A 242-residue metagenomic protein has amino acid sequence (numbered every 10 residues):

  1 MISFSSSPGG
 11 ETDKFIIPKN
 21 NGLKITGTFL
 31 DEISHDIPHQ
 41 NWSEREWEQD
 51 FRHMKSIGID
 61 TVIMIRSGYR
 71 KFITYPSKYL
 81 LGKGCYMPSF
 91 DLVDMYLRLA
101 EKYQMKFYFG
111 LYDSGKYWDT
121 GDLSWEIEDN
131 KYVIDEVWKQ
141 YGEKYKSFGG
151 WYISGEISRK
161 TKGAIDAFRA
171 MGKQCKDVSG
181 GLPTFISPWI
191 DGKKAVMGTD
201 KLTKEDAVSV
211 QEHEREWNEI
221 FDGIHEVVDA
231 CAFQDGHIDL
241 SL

Functional and structural regions predicted by a protein language model:
M1-K14: Bacterial Sec-dependent signal peptides at the C-terminal "C-region" and cleavage site
E11-L242: Glycan-processing catalytic domains of CAZymes
